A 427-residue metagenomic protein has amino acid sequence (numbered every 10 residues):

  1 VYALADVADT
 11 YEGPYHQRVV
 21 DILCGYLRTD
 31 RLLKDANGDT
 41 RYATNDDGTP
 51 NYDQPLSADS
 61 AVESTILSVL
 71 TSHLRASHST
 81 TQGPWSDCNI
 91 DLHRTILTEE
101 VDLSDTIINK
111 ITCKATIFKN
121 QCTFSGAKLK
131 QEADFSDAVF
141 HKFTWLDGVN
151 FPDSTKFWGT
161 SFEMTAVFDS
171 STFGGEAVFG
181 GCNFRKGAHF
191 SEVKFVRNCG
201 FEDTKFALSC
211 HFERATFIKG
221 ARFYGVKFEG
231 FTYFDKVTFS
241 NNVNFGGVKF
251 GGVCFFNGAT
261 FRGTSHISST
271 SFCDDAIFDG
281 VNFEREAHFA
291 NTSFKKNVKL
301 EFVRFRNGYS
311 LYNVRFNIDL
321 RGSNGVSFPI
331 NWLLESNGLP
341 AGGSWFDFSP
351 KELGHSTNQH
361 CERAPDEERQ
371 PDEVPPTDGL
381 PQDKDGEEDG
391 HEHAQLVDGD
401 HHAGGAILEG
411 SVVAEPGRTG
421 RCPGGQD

Functional and structural regions predicted by a protein language model:
Y2-G386, H393, H401-G410, G417-D427: N-terminal leader/targeting and pre-domain segments
